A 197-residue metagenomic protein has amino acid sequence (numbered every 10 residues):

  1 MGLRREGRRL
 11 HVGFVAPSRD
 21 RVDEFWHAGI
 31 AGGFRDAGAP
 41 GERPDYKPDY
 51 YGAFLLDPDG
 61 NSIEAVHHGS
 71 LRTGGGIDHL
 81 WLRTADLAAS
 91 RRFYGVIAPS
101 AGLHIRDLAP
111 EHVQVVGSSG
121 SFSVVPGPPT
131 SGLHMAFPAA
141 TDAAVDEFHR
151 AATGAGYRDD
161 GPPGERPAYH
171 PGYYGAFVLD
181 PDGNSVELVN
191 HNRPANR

Functional and structural regions predicted by a protein language model:
M1-L3, R8-L10, V113-A155: Long, continuous compositionally biased terminal/linker segments
R5, T73-G75, R197: Intrinsic disorder/low-complexity detector
R8-L10, Y51, G76, S131 (+1 more regions): Residues that flank catalytic or metal-binding motifs in active/ligand-binding sites
V12-P58, A85-A88, A136-D182: Vicinal oxygen chelate
P44, H68-L71, P167-A168, H191-A195: A short acidic/small-residue loop/turn micro-motif
L56-I63, L179-A195: Short, contiguous alpha-helical
D57, V66-A85: Surface-exposed beta-loop interaction hotspot
W81-S121: Core segments of cupin and vicinal oxygen chelate
